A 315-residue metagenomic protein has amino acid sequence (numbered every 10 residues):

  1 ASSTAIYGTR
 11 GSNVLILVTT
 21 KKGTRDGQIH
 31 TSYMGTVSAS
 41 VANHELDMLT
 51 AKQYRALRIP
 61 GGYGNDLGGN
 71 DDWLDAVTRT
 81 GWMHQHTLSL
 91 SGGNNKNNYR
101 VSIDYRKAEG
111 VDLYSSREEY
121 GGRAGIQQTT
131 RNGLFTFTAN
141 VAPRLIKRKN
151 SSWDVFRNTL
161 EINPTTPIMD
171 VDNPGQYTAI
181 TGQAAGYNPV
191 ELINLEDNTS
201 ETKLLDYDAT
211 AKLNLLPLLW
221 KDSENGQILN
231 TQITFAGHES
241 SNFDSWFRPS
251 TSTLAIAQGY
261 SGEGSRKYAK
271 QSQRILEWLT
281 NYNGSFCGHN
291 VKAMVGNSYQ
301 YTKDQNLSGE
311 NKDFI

Functional and structural regions predicted by a protein language model:
A1, I16-V18: Non-catalytic regulatory/gating segments with a bias toward low-complexity or hydrophobic composition
A1-S3, A108: Short acidic loop-to-helix transition motifs that present clustered carboxylates
G11-N13, E119, Q273: Short, solvent-exposed loop/turn segments at the edges of secondary structure
V14-L15, K22-Y114, S151-D154, I193-T199 (+2 more regions): Residues embedded in well-ordered regular secondary structure
A42, L67-D71, M83-D104, A108-S115 (+5 more regions): Flexible loop and strand-edge segments within Gram-negative outer membrane beta-barrel domains
W220-D222: Long, compositionally biased eukaryotic signaling regions
A236: Conserved "landmark" site that anchors the functional core of diverse proteins
L307-I315: Short, intrinsically disordered, charge-balanced linker/junction segments flanking boundaries in proteins
